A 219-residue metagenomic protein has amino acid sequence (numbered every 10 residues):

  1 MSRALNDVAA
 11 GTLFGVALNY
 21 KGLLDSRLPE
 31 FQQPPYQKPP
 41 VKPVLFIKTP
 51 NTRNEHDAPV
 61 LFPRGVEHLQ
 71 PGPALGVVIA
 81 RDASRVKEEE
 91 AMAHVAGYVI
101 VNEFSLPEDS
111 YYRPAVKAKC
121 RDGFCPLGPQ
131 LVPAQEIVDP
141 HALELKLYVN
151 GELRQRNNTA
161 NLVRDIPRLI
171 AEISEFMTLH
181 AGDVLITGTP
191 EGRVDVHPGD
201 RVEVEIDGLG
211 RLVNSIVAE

Functional and structural regions predicted by a protein language model:
M1-G76: Extended, compositionally biased flexible segments
S2-A9, L23, S105-E219: Catalytic-pocket segment enriched in acidic/His residues
L23-D25, H56, V86-E88, E108-D109: Short helix/loop capping segments that flank catalytic or ligand/cofactor-binding pockets
P29-Q33, M92-H94, A115-V116, R201: Short, solvent-exposed amphipathic alpha-helical segments in soluble enzyme and RNA/protein-processing domains
F31, P35-P40, L45-T49, V101-R121: Glycine-rich, pocket-lining loop/helix-strand segments that form or immediately flank
K48, P73-L75, I79-R81, V99-F104 (+2 more regions): Short, structured patches in soluble enzyme cores that scaffold and shape functional sites
A83-V86, E136-V138: Short helix-loop capping/hinge motifs at secondary-structure junctions, enriched in acidic/polar residues
S84-Y98: N-terminal accessory regions of nucleic-acid-interacting proteins
